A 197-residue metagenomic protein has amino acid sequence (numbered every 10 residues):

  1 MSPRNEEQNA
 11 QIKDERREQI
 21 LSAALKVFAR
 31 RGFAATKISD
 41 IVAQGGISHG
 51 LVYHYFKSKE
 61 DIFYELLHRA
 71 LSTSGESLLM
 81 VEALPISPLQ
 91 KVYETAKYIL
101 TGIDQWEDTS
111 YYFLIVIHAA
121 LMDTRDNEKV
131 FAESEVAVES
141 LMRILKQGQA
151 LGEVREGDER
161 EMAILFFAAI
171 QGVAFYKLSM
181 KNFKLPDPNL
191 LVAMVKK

Functional and structural regions predicted by a protein language model:
M1-E15: N-terminal intrinsically disordered/low-complexity leader segments
S2, Q19, V27-D61, E65: Helix-turn-helix
R16-A24, I41, L66-A70, S74 (+1 more regions): Generic hydrophobic, amphipathic alpha-helix propensity
R30-A34, L84-P85, W106, L151: Short coil/turn segments at alpha/beta junctions that flank glycine-rich nucleotide-binding fingerprints
E65, R69, L79-E107, R160-F166: Hydrophobic alpha-helical connector segments
S72-G75, M80, Q90, Q105 (+2 more regions): Amphipathic alpha-helical packing segments from all-alpha helical-bundle domains
K91, D104-R125: Amphipathic alpha-helical segments used for helix-helix packing
Y111-L114, N127-F131, E135, Q149-V195: Hydrophobic/aromatic-rich alpha-helical bundle segments in the mid-to-C-terminal region
